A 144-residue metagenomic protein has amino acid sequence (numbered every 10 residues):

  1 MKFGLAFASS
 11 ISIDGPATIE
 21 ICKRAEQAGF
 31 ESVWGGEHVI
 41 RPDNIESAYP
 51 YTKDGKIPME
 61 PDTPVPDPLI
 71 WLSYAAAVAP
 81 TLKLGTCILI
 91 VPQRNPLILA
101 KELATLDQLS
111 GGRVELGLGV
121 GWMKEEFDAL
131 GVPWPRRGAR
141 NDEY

Functional and structural regions predicted by a protein language model:
M1-V78: N-terminal beta1-alpha1-beta2 module of alpha/beta enzyme domains
K2-P16, E20, P92-Y144: Flexible, glycine-rich active-site loops centered on histidine and acidic residues that chelate a metal or position
E26-Q27, L72-T81, L103, D107-V114: Acidic (Asp/Glu)-rich catalytic clusters
W34-G35, K83, G117: Conserved beta-strand positions in the central sheet of alpha/beta enzyme cores
I70-L82, G121-V132: Hydrophobic transmembrane alpha-helix bundles
T86-L89: Loop-to-helix entry region of an early transmembrane alpha helix in multi-pass inner-membrane enzymes
